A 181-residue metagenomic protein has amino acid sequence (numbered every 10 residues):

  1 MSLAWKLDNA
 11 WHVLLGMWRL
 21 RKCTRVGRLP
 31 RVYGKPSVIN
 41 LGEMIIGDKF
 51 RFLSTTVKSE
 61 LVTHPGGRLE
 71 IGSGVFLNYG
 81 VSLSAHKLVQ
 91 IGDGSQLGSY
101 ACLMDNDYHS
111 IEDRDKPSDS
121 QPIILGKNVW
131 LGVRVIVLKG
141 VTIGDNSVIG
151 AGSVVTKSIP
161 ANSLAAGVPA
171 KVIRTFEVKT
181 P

Functional and structural regions predicted by a protein language model:
M1-M104, G126-K127, A161, A170-R174 (+1 more regions): Domain-scale signature associated with acetyltransferase and cell-envelope carbohydrate enzymes
L97-P181: Glycine-rich hexapeptide-repeat left-handed beta-helix
